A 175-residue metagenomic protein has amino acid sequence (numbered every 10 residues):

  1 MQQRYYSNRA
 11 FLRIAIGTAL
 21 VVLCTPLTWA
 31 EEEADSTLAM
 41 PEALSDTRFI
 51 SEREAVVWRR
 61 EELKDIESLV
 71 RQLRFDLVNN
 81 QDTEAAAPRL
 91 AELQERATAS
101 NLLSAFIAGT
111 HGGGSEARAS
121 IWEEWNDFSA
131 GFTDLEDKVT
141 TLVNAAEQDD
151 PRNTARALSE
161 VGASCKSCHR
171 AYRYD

Functional and structural regions predicted by a protein language model:
Q2-R4, E31-E32: N-terminal acidic, proline/glycine-rich, low-complexity intrinsically disordered segments
Q3-I16: Bacterial N-terminal signal peptides that target proteins for export
Y6, T18-A19, E54, Q81: Generic detector of short alpha-helix boundary/capping microenvironments and adjacent low-complexity segments
R13-T25: Bacterial N-terminal signal peptides
P26-A30: Sec/Tat signal peptide C-region and signal peptidase I cleavage site
E32-F49, R53-A85, A91-D175: Sequence context surrounding c-type heme c attachment/ligation sites in exported
